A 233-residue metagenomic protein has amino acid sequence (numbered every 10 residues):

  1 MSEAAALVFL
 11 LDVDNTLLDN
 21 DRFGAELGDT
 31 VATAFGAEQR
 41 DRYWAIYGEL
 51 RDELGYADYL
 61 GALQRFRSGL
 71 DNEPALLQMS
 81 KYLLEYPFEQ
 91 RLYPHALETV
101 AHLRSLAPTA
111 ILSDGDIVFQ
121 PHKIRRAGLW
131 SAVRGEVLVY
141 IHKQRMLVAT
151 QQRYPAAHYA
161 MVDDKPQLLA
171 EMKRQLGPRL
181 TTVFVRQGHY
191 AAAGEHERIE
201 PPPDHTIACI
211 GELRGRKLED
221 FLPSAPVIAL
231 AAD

Functional and structural regions predicted by a protein language model:
M1-A45, G69: Active-site neighborhood of HAD-like aspartate-dependent phosphohydrolases
M1-A6, R125-M161, K165-D233: Asp-based, Mg2+/Mn2+-dependent phosphohydrolase catalytic module
D12-V13, L112, V162, V185: Short hydrophobic segments within beta-strands
L17, T109, M161: Conserved SAM-binding loop
F23, A34-E38, Y47-L84, H102: A metal-dependent, Asp-based hydrolase signature
L60-G61, K81-I111, I141-Q144, V148: Short, acidic loop-to-helix structural element flanking the phosphoryl-transfer center in phosphate-processing enzymes
Y93, S113-G115, K165: Helix N-cap/beta->alpha junction signal
L97-A110, D114-L138: Substrate-recognition/cap helix-loop segment adjacent to the acidic, metal-dependent catalytic center of Asp-based
